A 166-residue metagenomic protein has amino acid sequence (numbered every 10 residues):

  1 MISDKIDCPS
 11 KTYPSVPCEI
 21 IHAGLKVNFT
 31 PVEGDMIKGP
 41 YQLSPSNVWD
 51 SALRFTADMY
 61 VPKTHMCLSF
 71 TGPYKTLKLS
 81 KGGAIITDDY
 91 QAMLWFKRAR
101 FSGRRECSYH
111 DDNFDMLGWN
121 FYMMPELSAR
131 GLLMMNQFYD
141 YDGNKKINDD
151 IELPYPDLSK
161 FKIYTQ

Functional and structural regions predicted by a protein language model:
M1-P62: PLP-dependent aminotransferase-like
R54-Q166: Active-site region of PLP-dependent enzymes
